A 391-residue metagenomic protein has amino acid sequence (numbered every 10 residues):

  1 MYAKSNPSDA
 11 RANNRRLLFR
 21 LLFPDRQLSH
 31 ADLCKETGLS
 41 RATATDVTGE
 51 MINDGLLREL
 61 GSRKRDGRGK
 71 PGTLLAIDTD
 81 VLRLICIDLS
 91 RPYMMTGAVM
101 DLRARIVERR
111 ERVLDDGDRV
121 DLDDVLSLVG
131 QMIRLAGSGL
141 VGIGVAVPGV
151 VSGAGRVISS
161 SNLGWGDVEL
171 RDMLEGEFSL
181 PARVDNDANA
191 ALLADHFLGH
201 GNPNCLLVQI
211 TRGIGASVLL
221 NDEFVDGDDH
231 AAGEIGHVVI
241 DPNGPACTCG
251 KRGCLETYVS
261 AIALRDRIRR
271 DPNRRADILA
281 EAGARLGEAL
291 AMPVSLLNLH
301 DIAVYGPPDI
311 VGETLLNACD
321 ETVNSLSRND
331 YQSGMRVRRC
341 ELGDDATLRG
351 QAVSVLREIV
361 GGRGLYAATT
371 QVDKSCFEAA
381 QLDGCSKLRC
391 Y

Functional and structural regions predicted by a protein language model:
M1-V113, G117-R134, S138-G139, N243-A246 (+1 more regions): ATP-binding/phosphotransfer module of carbohydrate and carboxylate kinases, centering on a glycine-rich
P24-D25, L198, T211: Short helix-capping/turn signature of helix-turn-helix
S62-L84, A182-C205: Conserved phosphate-binding catalytic cores of ATP/NTP-utilizing and phosphoryl-transfer enzymes
M95-V99, L193, G215-L219: Short beta-strand scaffold segments in enzyme catalytic cores
I106-N204, E313-S325: Glycine-rich phosphate-binding loop and adjoining helix at the ATP-binding site of ATP-dependent phosphoryl-transfer
V147, I210-R212, A261, G306-P307: Short secondary-structure boundary segments
P203-Y258: Glycine-rich phosphate-binding loop of actin/hexokinase-like ATP-binding domains
